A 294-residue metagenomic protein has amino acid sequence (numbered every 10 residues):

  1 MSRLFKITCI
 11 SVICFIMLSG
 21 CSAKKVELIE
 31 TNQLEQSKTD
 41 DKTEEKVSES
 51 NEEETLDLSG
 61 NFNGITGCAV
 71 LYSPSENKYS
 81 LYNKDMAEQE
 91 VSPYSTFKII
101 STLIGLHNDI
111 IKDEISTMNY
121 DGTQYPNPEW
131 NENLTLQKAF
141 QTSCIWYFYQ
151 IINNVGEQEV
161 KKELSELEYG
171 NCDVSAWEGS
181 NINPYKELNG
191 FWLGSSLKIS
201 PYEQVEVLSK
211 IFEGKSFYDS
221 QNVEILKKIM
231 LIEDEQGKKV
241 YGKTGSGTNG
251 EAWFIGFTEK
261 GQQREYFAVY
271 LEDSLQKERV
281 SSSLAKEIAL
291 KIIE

Functional and structural regions predicted by a protein language model:
M1-C9: Bacterial N-terminal signal peptides that target proteins for export
F5, S22-L58, N153-G156, S209-E294: Structured C-terminal helix/loop/strand segments within mature extracytoplasmic catalytic/sensor domains
M17-G20: C-terminal motif of bacterial Sec signal peptides marking the signal peptidase cleavage site
E52-K84, I255-T258, V269: A short, well-structured edge-of-sheet supersecondary motif
D85-S92, T123-K138, W146-N154, L188-S196 (+2 more regions): Second-shell loop/turn segments in exported
V91-I115, A139, Q204, F267: Active-site SXXK
L106-T123, Y218-V223: Short, well-structured active-site flanking segments
P128, T135-L136, I151-V207: Mid-domain, small-residue-enriched loop/turn segments at the edges of structured enzyme/sensor domains
